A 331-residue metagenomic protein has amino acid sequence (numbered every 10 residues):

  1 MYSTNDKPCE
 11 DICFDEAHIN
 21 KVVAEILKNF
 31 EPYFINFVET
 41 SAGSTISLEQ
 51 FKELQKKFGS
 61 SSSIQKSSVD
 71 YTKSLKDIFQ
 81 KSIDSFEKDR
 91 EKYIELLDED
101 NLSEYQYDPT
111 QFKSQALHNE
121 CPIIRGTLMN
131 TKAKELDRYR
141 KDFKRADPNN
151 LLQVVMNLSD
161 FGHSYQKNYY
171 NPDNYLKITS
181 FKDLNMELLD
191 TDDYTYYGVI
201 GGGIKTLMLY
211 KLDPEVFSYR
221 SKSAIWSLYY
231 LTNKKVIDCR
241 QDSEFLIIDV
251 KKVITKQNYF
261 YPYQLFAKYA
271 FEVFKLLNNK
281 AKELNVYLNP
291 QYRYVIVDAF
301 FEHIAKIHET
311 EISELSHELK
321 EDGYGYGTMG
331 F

Functional and structural regions predicted by a protein language model:
M1-Y196, E215-I225, Y229-F331: An N-terminal alpha-helical hairpin/helix-loop-helix interaction module that forms a charged, gly/pro-flexible surface
I204-Y210: Short, small-residue alpha-helix embedded
